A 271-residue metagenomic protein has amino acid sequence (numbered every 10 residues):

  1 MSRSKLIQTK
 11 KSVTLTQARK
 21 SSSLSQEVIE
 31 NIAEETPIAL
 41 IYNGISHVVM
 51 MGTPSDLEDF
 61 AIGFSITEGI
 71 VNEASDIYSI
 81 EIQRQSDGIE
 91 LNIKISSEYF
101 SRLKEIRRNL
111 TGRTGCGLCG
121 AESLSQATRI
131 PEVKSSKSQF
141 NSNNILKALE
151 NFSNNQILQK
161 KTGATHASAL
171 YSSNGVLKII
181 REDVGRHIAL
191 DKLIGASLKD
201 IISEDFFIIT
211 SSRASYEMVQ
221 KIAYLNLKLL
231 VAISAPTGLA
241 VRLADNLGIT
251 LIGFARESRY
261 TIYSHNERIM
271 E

Functional and structural regions predicted by a protein language model:
M1-S168, S173, L177-I179: Intrinsically disordered, low-complexity regions enriched in acidic/Ser/Thr/Pro/Gln residues
A164-D200: Protease-associated
R186-Y263, R268-E271: Feature captures the catalytic cores and cofactor-binding loops of soluble hydro-lyases/lyases that act on carboxylate
